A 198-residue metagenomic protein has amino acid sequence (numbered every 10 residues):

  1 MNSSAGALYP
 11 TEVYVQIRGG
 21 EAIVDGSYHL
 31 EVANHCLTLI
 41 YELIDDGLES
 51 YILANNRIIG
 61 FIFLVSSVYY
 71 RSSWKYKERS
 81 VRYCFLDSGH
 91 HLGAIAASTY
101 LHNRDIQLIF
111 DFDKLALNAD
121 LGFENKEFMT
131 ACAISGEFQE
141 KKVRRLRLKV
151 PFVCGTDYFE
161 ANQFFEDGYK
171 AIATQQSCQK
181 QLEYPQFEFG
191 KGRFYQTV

Functional and structural regions predicted by a protein language model:
M1-V198: Acidic, surface-exposed loops and disordered segments
